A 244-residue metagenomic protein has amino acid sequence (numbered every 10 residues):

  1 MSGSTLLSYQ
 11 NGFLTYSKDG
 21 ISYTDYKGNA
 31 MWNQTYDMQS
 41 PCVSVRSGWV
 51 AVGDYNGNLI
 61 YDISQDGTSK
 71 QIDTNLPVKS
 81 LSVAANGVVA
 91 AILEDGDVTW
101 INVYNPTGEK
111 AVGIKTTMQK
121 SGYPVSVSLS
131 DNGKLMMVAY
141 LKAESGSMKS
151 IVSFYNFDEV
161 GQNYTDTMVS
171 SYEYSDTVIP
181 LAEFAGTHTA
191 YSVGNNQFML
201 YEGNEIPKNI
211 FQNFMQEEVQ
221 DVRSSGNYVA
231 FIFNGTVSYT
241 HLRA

Functional and structural regions predicted by a protein language model:
M1-G48, G53-N56: N-terminal "mature head" segments of proteins
S2-T5, M38-V45, L76-A84, S121-S128 (+2 more regions): Repeated scaffold domains used in trafficking and secretory/extracellular systems, primarily beta-propellers
T5-Y16, G48-D54, G87-E94, K134-Y140 (+2 more regions): Short beta-strand elements that form the blades of beta-propeller/WD-repeat-like and other beta-sheet-rich scaffold
Y26-K27, S64-D66, N105-T107, D158 (+1 more regions): Short loop/turn segments that connect beta-strands within beta-propeller blades
N29-Q34, G67-D73, K110-T117, T165-Y172 (+1 more regions): A short beta-strand motif characteristic of beta-propeller blades
G57, D95-V98, K142-G146, T236-S238: Short glycine/acidic-enriched loop and turn motifs that connect beta-strands
W100-Y174: Solenoidal tandem-repeat scaffolds enriched in leucines and small polar residues
T240-A244: Conserved small/polar residues in nucleotide/adenosyl-binding loops
